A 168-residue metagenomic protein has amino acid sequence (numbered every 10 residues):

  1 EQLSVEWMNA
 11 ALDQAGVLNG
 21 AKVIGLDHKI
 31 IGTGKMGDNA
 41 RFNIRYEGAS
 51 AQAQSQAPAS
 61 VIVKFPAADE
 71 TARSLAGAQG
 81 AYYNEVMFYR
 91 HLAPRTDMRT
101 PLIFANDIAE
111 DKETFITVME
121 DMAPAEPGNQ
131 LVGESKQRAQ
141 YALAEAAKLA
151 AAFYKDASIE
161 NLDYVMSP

Functional and structural regions predicted by a protein language model:
E1-H28: Juxta-kinase regulatory segment immediately upstream of eukaryotic protein kinase catalytic domains
D27-P168: Conserved ATP-binding subdomain of kinase catalytic cores across diverse folds
